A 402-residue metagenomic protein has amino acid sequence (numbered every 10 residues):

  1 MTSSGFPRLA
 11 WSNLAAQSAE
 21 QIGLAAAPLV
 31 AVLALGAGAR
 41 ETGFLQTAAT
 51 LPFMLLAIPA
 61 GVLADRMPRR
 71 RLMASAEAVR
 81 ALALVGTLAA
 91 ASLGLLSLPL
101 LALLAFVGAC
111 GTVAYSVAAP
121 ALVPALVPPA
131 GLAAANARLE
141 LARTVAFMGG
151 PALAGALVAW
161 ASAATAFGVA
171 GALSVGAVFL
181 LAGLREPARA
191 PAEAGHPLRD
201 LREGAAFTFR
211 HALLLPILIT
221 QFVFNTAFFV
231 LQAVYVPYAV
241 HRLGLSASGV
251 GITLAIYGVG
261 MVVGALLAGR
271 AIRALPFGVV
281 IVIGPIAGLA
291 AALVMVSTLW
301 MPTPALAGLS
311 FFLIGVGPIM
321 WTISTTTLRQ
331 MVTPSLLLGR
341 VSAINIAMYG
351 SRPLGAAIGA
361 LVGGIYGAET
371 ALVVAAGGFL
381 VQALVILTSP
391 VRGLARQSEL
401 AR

Functional and structural regions predicted by a protein language model:
M1-R402: Alpha-helical transmembrane-bundle signature of multi-pass membrane transport and export proteins
